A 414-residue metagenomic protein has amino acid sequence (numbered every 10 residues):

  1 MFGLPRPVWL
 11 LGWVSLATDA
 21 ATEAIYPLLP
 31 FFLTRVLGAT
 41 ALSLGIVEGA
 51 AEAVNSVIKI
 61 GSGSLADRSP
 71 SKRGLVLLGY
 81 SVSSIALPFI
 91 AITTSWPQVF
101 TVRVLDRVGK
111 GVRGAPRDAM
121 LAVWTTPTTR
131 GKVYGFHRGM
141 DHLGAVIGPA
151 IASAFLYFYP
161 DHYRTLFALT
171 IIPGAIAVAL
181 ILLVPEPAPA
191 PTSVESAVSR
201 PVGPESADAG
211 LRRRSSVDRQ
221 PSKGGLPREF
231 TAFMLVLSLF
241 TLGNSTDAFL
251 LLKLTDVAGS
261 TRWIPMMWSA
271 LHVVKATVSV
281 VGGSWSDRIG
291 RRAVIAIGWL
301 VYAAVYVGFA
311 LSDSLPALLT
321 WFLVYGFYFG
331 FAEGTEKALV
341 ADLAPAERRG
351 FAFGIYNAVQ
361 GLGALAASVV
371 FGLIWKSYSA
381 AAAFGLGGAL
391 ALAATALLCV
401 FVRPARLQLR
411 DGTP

Functional and structural regions predicted by a protein language model:
F2-N55, F230-M267: Helix-loop boundary and gating motifs at the non-cytosolic
F31-V36, I147-F167, A366-A382: Transmembrane alpha-helix termini and helix-breaking/packing motifs in multi-pass membrane transporters
I58-S71, L156, V278-G290, W375: Helix-to-loop junctions at the C-terminal end of transmembrane segments in multipass secondary transporters
G74-P88, I171, A293-G308, G388: Structural signature of the two symmetry-related core transmembrane helices
A91-R103, A310-W321: Helix-loop junctions at membrane interfaces in 12-TM secondary transporters
V102-L143, L339: Cytoplasmic helix-loop-helix junction between adjacent transmembrane helices in 12-TM secondary transporters
R164-L182, A382-V400: Symmetry-related core transmembrane helices of the 12-TM Major Facilitator Superfamily/SLC fold
P173, I181-V194, C399-D411: Helix-loop junctions on the cytosolic side of multi-pass membrane transporters, especially the intracellular loop
